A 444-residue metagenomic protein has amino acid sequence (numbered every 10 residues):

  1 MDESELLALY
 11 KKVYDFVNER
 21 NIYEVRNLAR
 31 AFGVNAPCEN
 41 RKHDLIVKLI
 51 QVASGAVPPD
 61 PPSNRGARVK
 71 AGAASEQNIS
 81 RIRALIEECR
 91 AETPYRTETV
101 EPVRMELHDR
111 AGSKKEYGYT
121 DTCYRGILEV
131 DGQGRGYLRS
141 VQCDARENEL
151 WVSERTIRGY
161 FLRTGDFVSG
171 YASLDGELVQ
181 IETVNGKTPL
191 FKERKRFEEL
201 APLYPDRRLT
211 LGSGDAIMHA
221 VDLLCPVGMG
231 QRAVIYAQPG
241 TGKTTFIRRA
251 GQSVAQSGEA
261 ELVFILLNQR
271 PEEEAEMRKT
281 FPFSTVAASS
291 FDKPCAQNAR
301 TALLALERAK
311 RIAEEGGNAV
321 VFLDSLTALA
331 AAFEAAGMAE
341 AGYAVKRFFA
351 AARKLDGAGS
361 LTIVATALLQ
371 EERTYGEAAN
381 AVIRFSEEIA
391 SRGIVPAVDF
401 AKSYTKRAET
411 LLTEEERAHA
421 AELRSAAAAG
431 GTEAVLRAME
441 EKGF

Functional and structural regions predicted by a protein language model:
M1-P94: Basic helix-extension-helix modules of the SAP/HeH family
R41, P59-L150: Acidic low-complexity intrinsically disordered regions
R146-R155, G212-I217: Short, structured beta-strand/loop micro-motifs enriched in basic residues and often containing a Trp
T156-S169: Short nucleic-acid-contacting surface segments enriched for D/E, G, S/T with interspersed K/R
L162, L174-I235: P-loop NTP-binding catalytic core
G240-T244, A250-F444: P-loop NTPase catalytic core
